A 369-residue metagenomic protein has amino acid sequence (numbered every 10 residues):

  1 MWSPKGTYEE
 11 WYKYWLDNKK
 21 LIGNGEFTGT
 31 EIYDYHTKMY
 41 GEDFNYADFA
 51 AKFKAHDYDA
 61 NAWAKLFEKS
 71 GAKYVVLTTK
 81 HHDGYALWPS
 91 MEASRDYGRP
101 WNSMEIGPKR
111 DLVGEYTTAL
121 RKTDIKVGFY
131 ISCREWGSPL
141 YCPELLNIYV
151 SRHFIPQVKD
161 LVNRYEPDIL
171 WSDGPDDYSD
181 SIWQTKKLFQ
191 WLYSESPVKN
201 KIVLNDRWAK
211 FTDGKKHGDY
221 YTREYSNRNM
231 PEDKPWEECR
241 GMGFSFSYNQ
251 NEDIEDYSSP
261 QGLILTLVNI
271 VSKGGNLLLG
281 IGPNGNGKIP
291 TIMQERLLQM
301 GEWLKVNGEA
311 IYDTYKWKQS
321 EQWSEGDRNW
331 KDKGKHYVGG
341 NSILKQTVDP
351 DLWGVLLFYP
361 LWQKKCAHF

Functional and structural regions predicted by a protein language model:
M1-F369: Mature catalytic domains of secreted/periplasmic carbohydrate-active enzymes
